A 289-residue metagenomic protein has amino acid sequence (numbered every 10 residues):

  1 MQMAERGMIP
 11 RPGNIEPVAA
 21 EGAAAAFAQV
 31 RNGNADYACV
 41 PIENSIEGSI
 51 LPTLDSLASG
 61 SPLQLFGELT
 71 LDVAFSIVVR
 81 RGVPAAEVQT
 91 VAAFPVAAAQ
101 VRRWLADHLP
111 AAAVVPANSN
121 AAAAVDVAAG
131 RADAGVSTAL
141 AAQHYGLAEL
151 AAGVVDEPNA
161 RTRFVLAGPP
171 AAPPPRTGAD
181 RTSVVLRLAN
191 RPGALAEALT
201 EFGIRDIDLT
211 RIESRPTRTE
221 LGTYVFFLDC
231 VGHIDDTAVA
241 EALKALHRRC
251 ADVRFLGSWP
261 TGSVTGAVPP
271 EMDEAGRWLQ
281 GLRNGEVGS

Functional and structural regions predicted by a protein language model:
M1-S289: Domain-level signature for soluble enzymes in the chorismate/prephenate branch of the shikimate pathway
